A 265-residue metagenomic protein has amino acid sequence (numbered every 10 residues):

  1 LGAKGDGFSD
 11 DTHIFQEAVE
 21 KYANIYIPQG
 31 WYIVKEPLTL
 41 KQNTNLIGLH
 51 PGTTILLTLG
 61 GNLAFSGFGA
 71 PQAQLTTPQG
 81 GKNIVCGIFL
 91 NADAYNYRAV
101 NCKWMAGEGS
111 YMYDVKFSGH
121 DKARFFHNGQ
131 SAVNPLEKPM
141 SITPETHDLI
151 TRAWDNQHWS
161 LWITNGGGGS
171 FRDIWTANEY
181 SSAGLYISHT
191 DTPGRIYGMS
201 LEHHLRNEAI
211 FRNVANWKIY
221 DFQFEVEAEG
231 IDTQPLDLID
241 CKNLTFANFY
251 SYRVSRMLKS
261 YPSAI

Functional and structural regions predicted by a protein language model:
L1-I265: Extracellular/periplasmic carbohydrate-active domains that bind, remodel, or depolymerize complex polysaccharides
